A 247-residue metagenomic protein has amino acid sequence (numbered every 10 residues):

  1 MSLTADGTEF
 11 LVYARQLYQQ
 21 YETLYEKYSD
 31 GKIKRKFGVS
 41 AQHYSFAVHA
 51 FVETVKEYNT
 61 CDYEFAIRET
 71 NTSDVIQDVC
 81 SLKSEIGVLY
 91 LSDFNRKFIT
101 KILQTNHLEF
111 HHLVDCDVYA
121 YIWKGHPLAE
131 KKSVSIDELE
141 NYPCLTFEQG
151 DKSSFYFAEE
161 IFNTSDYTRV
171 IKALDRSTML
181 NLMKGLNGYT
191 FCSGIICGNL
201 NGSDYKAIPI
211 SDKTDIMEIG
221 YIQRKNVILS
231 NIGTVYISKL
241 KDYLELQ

Functional and structural regions predicted by a protein language model:
S2-D30: Alpha-helical "hinge/linker" immediately C-terminal to small N-terminal DNA-binding modules
T4-G7, V79-C80, L139, N181-L186 (+1 more regions): Hydrophobic residues within well-ordered alpha-helices
Q19, E26, G31-Q77, L229-N231: N-terminal winged-helix
A47-F51, R96, I136, E140-T164 (+1 more regions): Secondary-structure junction motif
C80-E85, Y90, Q149-K206: Hydrophobic hinge/microswitch elements
I102-C144: Flexible hinge/capping segments at coil-to-helix
T105-H111, C116-D117, S177-V227: Beta-alpha-beta core module
G125-V134, D212-D215, N226-I232: Short helix-loop capping/hinge motifs at secondary-structure junctions, enriched in acidic/polar residues
